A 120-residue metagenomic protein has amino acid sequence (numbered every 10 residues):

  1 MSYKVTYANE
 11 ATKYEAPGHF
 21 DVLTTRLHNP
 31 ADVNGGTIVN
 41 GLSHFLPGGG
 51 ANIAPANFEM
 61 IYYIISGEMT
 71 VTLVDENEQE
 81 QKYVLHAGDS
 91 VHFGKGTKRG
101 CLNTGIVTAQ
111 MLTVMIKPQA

Functional and structural regions predicted by a protein language model:
M1-V39: A short, N-terminal "cap"/entry segment at the start of jelly-roll beta-barrel domains of the cupin/DSBH fold
R26, V39-A56, K95: Conserved short histidine dyad/triad with adjacent acidic residue
P30, G50-A56, L73, K82-Y83 (+1 more regions): Short histidine-centered beta-strand/loop micro-motifs that create catalytic or ligand/metal-coordination sites
H44-L46, A56-V71: Short, conserved beta-strand element in jelly-roll/cupin
G49-N52, T70, V91, K95-G100: Histidine-centered metal-chelating micro-motifs
E76-G94: Short acidic-glycine-tyrosine-enriched beta hairpin
H86, K95-A120: Ligand-binding loop in jelly-roll beta-barrel domains
